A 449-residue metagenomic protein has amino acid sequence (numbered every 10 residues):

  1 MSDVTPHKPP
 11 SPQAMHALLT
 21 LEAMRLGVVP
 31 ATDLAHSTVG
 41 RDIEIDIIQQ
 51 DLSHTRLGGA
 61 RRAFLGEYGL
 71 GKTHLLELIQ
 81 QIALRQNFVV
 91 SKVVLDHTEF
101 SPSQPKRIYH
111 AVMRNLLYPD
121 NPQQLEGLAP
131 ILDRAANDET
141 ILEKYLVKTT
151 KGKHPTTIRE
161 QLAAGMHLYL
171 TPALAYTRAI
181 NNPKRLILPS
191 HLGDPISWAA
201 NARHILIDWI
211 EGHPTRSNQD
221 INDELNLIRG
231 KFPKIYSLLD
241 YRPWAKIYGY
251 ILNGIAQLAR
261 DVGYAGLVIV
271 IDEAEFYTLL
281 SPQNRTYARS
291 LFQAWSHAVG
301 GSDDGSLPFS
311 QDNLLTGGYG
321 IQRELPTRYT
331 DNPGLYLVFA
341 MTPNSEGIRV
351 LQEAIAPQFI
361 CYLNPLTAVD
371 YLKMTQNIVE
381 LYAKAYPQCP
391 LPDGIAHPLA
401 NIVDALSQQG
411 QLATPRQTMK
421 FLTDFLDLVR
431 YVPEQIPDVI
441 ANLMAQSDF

Functional and structural regions predicted by a protein language model:
M1-A60, I141, Q435-F449: A short, basic N-terminal segment
K8-M15, I45, I210-A396: The catalytic "switch" region of P-loop NTPases
I47, D51, L78-I82, Q104-N115 (+2 more regions): Alpha-helical scaffold elements adjacent to nucleotide-binding pockets in ATP/GTP-utilizing enzyme cores
S53, L117, Q293-G300, T423: Alpha-helical repeat scaffolds in large eukaryotic proteins
R61, L70, H74-V262, Q408-Q411 (+2 more regions): P-loop NTPase nucleotide-binding core
F64: Hydrophobic anchor at the beta1->P-loop junction of P-loop NTPases
E67: P-loop (Walker A) phosphate-binding loop of NTP-binding proteins
T177-I187, H191-D223, V350-F449: C-terminal alpha-helical "lid" subdomain
